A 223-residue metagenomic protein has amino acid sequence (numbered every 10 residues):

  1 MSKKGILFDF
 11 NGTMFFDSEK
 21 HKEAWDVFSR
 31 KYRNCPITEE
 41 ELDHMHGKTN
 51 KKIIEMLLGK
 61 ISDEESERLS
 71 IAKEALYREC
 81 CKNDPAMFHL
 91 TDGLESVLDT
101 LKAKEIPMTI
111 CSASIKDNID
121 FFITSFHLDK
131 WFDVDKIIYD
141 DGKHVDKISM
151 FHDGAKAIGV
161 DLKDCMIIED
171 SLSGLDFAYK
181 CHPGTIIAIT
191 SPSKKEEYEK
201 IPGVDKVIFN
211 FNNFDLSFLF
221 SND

Functional and structural regions predicted by a protein language model:
M1-K4, D99, K116, F121-D223: Asp-based, Mg2+/Mn2+-dependent phosphohydrolase catalytic module
K3-D92: N-terminal helical cap/lid subdomain that shapes the substrate entry/recognition surface in HAD-like hydrolases
M14, P85-A86, P107-M108, Y139-D140 (+1 more regions): A generic structural signal for short
R30-K31, E55-M56, K102, T124 (+1 more regions): Short polybasic/polar patches that bind polyanions
E79-I110, D120: Short, acidic loop-to-helix structural element flanking the phosphoryl-transfer center in phosphate-processing enzymes
S112-S114: Conserved phosphate-coupling serine/threonine residues in phosphotransfer and NTP-handling enzymes
